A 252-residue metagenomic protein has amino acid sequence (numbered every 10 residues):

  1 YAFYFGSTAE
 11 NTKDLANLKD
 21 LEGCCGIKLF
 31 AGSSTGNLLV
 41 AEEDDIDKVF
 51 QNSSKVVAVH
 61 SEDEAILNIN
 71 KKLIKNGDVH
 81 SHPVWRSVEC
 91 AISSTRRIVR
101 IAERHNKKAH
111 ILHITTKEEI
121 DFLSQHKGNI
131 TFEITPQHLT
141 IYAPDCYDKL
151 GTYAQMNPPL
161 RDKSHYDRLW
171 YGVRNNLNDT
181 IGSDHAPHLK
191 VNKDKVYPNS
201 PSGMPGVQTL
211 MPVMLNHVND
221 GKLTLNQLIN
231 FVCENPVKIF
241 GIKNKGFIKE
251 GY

Functional and structural regions predicted by a protein language model:
Y1, I27, K55, H60 (+7 more regions): Divalent metal-coordination and catalytic microenvironments
Y1-Y4, G32-S34, K107-A109, A154-N157 (+2 more regions): Short linear motifs at secondary-structure transitions and domain/linker junctions
F5, G36, V218: Short, flexible active-site loop motifs that bind/organize anionic cofactors or intermediates
F5-T12: Active-site beta->alpha loop and helix N-cap motifs at the rims of alpha/beta catalytic domains
E10, F30, G36, V207-L210 (+1 more regions): Short, electropositive, low-hydrophobicity segments enriched in small/polar residues
K13-L29, T35-I181: Histidine/acidic residue-rich metal-binding segments in metalloenzymes
V79-N106, N175-I181, A186-Y252: His/Asp/Glu-enriched, well-ordered alpha-helical/loop segment that forms or immediately abuts the divalent-metal
